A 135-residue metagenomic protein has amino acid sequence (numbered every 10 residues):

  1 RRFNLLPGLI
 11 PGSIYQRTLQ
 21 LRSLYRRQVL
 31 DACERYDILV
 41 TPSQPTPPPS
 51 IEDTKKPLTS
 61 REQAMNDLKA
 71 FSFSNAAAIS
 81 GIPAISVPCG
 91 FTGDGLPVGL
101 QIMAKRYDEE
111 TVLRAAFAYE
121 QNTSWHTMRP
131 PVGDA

Functional and structural regions predicted by a protein language model:
R1-L30, P42, T46, S86-C89 (+1 more regions): Short helix-loop capping/hinge segments that flank enzyme active sites or metal/cofactor-binding pockets
R17, P49-F71: Short, surface-exposed loop/helix-turn segments at secondary-structure junctions that function as lids/hinges flanking
L30, E62-P88: Small-aliphatic-rich amphipathic alpha-helix that forms the alpha element of a beta-alpha
A32-R35: Basic phosphate/pyrophosphate-binding loop/patch that engages nucleotide-derived ligands
D37-L39: Short, Asp-centered acidic motifs that coordinate Mg2+ and/or phosphate in catalytic or ligand-binding sites
S43, S80, T123: Glycine-rich, N-terminal phosphate-binding loop of Rossmann-like dinucleotide-binding domains
L96-K105, V112-L113: Short, well-ordered beta-strand elements
T111-A135: Short, gly/Ser/Thr-rich active-site loops of penicillin-recognizing serine hydrolases
